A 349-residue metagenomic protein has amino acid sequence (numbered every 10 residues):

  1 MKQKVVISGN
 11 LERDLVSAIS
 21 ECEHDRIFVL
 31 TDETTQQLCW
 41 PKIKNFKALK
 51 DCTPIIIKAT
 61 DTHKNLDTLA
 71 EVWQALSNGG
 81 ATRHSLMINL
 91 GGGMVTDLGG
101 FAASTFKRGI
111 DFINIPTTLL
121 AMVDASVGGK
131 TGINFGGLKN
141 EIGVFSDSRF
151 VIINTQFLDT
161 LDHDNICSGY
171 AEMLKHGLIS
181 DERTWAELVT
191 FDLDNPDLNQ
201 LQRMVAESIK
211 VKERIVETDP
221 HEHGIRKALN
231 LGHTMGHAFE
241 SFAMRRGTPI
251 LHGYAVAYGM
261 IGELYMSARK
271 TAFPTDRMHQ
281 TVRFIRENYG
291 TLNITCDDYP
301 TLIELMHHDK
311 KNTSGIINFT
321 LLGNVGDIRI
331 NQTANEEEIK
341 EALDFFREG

Functional and structural regions predicted by a protein language model:
M1, T218-P220, A243, I339-G349: Catalytic, metal-anchored helix/loop core of enzyme active sites in primary metabolism
M1-L86: ATP/NTP phosphate-donor binding region
A81, D147-F150, Q156-H163, A171-R183 (+8 more regions): Generic secondary-structure signature for well-ordered alpha-helical cores
M94-F101, M122, A238: Short glycine/serine/threonine-rich phosphate/pyrophosphate-binding segments that cradle anionic phosphate groups
F101-L193: A glycine/threonine-rich phosphate-anchoring loop and its flanking beta-alpha core in nucleotide/phosphate-binding
M173, T275-G349: C-terminal charged capping/lid subdomain of soluble metabolic enzymes
E187, F191-P300: Active-site segments that bind and position negatively charged phosphate/pyrophosphate groups
